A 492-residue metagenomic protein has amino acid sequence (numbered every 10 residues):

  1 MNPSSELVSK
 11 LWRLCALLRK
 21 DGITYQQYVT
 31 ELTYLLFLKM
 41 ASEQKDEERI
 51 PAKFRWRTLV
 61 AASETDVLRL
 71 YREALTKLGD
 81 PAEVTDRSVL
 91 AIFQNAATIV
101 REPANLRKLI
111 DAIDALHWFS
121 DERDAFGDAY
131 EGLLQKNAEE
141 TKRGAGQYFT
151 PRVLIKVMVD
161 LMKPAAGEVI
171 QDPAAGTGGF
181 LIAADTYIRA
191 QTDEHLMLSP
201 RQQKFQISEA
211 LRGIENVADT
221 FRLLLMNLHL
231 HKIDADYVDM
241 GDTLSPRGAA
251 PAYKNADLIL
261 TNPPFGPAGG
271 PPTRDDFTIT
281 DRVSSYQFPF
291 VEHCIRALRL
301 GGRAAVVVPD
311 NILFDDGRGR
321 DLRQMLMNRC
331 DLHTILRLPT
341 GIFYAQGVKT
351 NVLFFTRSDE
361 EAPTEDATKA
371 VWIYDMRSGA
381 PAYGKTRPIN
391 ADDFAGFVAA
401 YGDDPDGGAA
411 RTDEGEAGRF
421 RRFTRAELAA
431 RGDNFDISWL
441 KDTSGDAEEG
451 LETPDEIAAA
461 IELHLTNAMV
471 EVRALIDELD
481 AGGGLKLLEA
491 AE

Functional and structural regions predicted by a protein language model:
M1, S245-D257, G266-L428: Signature of N6-adenine DNA methyltransferases within the class I
M1-A166, Y237-A250, R337-T340, E365-G384 (+1 more regions): Non-catalytic, mostly N-terminal accessory regions of nucleic-acid modification and defense proteins
K10, I23-Q27, D121, T150 (+7 more regions): Generic detector of ordered secondary-structure context
D21, R201-Q203, L228, F343 (+1 more regions): Generic marker of residues within folded, mature protein domains
L36-A41, W118, L134-A138, D185-R189 (+8 more regions): Non-catalytic alpha-helical coupling and interface elements of nucleotide-dependent molecular machines and regulators
K39, F93, L181, P271-P272: Juxtamembrane/membrane-water interface recognition
G144-T261, G266-A268, D275-F277, S284 (+3 more regions): Conserved S-adenosyl-L-methionine
I170-A174, G179-F180, A256-I259, A297-L298 (+3 more regions): Structured catalytic/translocation cores of nucleotide/phosphate-coupled proteins
